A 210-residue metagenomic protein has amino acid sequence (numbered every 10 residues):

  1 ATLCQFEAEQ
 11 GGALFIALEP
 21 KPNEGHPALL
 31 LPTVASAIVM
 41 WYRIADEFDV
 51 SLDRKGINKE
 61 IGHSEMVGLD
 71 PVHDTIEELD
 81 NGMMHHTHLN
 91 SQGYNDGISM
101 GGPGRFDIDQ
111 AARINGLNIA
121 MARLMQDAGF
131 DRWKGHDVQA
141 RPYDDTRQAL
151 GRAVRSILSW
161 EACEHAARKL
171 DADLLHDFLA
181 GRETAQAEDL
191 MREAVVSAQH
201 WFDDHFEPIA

Functional and structural regions predicted by a protein language model:
A1-I57, Q186-L190: Active-site acidic/histidine proton-transfer and metal-coordination neighborhood in alpha/beta enzyme cores
A8, G12, Q126, H165 (+1 more regions): Charged/polar positions within long, soluble alpha-helices
P27-I38, Y42-E47, S51-K55, H63-G135 (+1 more regions): Gly/Pro-rich active-site loop or hairpin
E60: Internal glycine-rich, Lys/Arg-flanked active-site/core loops of soluble domains
A140-A210: C-terminal extensions of enzymes
